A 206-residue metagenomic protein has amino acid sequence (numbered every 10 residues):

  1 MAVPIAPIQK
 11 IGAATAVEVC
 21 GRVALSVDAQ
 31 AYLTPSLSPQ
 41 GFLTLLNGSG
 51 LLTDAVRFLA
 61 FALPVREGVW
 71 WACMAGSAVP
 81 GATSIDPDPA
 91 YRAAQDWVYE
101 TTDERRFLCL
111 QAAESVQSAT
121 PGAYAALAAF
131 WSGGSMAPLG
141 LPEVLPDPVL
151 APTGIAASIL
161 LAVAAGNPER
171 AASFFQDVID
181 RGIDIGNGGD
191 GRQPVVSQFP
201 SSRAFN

Functional and structural regions predicted by a protein language model:
M1-A119, F130, G134-S135, P146-N206: Short, glycine-biased loop/turn motifs at secondary-structure junctions and in low-complexity Ser/Thr/Pro-rich termini
Y124-P142: Long, charge-patterned amphipathic alpha-helical coiled-coil/hairpin "stalk" segments used as oligomerization
